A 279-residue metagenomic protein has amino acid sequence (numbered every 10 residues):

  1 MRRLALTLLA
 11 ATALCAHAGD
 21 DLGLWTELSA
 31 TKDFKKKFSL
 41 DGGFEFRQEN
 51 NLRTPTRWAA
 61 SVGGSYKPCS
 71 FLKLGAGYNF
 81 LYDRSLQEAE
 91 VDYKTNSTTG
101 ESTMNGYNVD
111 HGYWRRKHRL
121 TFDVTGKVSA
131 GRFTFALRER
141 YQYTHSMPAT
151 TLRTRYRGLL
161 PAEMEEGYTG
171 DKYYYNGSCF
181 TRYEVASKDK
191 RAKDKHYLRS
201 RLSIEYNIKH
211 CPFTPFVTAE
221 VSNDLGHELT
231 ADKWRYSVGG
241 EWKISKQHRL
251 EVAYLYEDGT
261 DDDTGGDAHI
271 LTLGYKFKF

Functional and structural regions predicted by a protein language model:
L9-H17: Hydrophobic h-region of N-terminal signal peptides that target proteins for export in Gram-negative bacteria
A16-G19, Q48-R53, V109-R115, S187-K193 (+2 more regions): Outer-membrane beta-barrel domain signature
G19-R84: Start-of-domain marker
L22-L24, T56-W58, R116-L120, A192-L198 (+2 more regions): Residues that define the transmembrane beta-barrel architecture of outer-membrane proteins
L28-K32, V62-Y66, F122-G126, E139-Y141 (+4 more regions): Residues on the lipid-exposed face of transmembrane beta-strands in outer-membrane beta-barrel proteins
K37-G42, S70-A76, G131-F135, H210-T214 (+1 more regions): Repeated loop/turn-to-beta-strand initiation elements of outer-membrane beta-barrel proteins
F44-N50, Y78-R84, R116, V128-A130 (+5 more regions): Transmembrane beta-strands of outer-membrane beta-barrel pores
G177, V217, A231-F279: Predominantly the C-terminal beta-signal and adjacent terminal strand-loop region of outer-membrane beta-barrel
